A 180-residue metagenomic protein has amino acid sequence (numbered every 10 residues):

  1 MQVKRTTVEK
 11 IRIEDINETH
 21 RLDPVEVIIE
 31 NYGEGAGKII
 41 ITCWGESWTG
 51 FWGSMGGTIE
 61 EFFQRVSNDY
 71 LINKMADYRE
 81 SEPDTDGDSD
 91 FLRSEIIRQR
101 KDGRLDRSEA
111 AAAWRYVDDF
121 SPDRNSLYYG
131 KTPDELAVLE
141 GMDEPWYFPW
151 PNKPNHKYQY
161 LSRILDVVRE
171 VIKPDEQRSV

Functional and structural regions predicted by a protein language model:
M1-E46: Short N-terminal edge-element motif at the start of the domain
M1-Q2, D15, F63, M75 (+1 more regions): Hydrophobic, Leu/Ile/Phe/Ala-enriched alpha-helical segments that form helix-helix packing faces
T19-R21, T49, R79, P83: Residues in flexible loops and secondary-structure boundaries
Y32-D77: Aromatic- and glycine-enriched beta-alpha-beta binding-site module
F62-Y116: An exposed acidic His-Trp-rich patch
D102-V180: A eukaryote-biased signal for long
